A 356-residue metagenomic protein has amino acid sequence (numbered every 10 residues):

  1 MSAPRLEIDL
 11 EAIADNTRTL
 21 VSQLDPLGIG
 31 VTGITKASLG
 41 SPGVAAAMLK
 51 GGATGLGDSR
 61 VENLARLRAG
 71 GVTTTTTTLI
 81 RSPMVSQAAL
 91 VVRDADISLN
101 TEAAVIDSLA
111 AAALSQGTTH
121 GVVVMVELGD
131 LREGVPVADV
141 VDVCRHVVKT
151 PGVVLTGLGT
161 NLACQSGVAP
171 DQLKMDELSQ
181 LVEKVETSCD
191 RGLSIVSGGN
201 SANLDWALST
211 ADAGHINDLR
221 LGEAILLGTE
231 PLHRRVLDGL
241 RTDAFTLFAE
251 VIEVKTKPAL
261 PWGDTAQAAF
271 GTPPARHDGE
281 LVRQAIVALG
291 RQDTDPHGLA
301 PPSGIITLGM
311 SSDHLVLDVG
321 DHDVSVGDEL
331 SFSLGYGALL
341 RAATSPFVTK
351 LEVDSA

Functional and structural regions predicted by a protein language model:
M1-A3, V141-K149, L232-T242: Short aromatic-glycine motifs in intrinsically disordered, low-complexity regions
M1-I8, A12: Generic N-terminal amphipathic, Lys/Arg-enriched alpha-helix
R5-E7, I29-D176, Q180, S188: Active-site-proximal beta-alpha core segment in soluble small-molecule metabolic enzymes
E11-T19, E177-Q180: A non-catalytic, amphipathic alpha-helix used as a structural packing/dimerization or gating element in enzyme scaffolds
N16-T17, P26, A37-L49, N63 (+2 more regions): N-terminal capping/small domains of soluble enzymes
Q23-I29: A short, Lys/Arg-enriched amphipathic alpha-helix followed by its capping loop at the start of a domain
D176-A356: Active-site anion/phosphate-binding pocket segments in diverse small-molecule metabolic enzymes
